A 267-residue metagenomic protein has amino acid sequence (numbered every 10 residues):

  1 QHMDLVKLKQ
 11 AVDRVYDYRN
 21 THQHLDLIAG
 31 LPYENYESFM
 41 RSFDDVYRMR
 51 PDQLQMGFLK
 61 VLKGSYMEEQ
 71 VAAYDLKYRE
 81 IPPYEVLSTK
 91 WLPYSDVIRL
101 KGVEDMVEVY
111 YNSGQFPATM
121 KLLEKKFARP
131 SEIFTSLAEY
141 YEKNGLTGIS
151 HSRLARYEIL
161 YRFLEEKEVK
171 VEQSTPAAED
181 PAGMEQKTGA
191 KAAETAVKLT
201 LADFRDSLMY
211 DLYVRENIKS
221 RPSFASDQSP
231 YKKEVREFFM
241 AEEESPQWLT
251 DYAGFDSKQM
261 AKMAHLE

Functional and structural regions predicted by a protein language model:
Q1-I81, L87-K90: Conserved non-cysteine loop/helix-boundary elements of the Radical SAM core domain that shape
H2, P93-Y94, S150: Alpha-solenoid helical-repeat scaffolds
V6, Q10, E37, S95-I98 (+3 more regions): Generic alpha-helical secondary structure signal
P82-A118: C-terminal accessory region of radical SAM enzymes
D105-E267: Radical SAM enzyme core and accessory elements
